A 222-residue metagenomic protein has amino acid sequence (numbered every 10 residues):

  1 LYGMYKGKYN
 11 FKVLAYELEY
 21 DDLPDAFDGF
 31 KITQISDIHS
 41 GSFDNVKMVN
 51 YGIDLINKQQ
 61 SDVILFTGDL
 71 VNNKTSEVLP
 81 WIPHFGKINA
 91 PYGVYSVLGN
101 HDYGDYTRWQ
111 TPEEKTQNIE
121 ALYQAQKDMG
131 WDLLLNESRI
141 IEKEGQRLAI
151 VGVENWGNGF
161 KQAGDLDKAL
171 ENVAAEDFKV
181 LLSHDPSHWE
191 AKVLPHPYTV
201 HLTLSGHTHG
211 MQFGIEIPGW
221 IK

Functional and structural regions predicted by a protein language model:
L1-K31, S36: Acidic, histidine-bearing metal-coordination/catalytic regions of metal-dependent phosphoesterases
D25-K222: Soluble catalytic domains of enzymes that build or remodel membrane lipids, polysaccharides, and related
